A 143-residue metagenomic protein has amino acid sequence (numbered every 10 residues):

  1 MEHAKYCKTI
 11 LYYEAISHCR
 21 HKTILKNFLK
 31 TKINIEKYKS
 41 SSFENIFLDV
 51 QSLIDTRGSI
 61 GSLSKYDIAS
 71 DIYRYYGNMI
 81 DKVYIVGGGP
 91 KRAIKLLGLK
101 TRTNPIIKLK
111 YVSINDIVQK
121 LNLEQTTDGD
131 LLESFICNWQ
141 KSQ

Functional and structural regions predicted by a protein language model:
M1-K26, F135-Q143: N-terminal polyanion-binding entry modules of DNA glycosylases/AP lyases and select other DNA-binding proteins
K5-Y6, H21, T31, N104 (+1 more regions): Short linear sequence motifs
L11-G58: Helix-hairpin-helix/helix-loop-helix acidic hairpins
S40, F47, Y66-Q143: C-terminal accessory module of base-excision DNA glycosylases/AP lyases that mediates lesion recognition and DNA
